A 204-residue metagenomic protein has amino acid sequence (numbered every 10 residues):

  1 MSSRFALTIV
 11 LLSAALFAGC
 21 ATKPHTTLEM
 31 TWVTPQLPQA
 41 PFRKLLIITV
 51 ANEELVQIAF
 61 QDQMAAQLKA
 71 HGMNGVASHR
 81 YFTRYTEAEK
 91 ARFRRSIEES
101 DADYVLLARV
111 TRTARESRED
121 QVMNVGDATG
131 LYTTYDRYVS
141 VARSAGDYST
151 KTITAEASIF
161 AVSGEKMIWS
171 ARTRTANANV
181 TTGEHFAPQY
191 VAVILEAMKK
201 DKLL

Functional and structural regions predicted by a protein language model:
M1-C20: Sec-dependent bacterial lipoprotein signal peptides
V10, P35-L37, R95-S96: Short, flexible, glycine/charge-rich loop motifs used to bind or transfer phosphoryl groups or to couple energy/partner
C20-R43, N52, Y138-L204: C-terminal/domain-edge helix-coil "capping" segments
M30-P35, A59-M73, N124-T129, M198-L204: Short low-complexity stretches enriched in small and charged residues
F42-R118, S170: N-terminal segment of the mature soluble domain
M64-K69, R95-S96, N124-T129, A176-N179 (+1 more regions): Short, low-complexity, polar/charged sequence segments that are solvent-exposed and flexible
E89-I159: Surface-exposed short loop/turn segments
